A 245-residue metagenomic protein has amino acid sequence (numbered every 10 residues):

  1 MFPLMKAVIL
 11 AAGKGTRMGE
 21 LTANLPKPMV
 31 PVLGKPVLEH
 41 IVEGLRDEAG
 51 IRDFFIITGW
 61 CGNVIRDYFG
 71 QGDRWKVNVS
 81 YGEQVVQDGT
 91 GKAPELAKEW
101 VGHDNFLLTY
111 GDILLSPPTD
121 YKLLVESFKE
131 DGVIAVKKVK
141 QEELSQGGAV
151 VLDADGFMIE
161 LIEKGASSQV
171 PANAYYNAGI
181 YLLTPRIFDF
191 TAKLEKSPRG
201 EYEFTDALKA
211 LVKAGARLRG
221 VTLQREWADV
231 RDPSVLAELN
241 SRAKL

Functional and structural regions predicted by a protein language model:
M1-I9, R17, P31, K35-T109 (+2 more regions): Conserved N-terminal catalytic core of the sugar/cofactor nucleotidyltransferase
F2-A7, A174-L245: Conserved alpha/beta core of the MobA/IspD/sugar-nucleotide pyrophosphorylase nucleotidyltransferase superfamily
G13, D112, K138, D232: Active-site glycine-centered loops adjacent to acidic/histidine catalytic or metal-binding residues that shape
A23-K27: Short alpha-helical oligomerization interface
P28, N78-S80, F157-E160, R217-R219: Conserved beta-strand segments of alpha/beta enzyme cores
M29, V150-L152, G220: A structural signal for short hydrophobic beta-strand segments in well-ordered beta-sheet cores
G82-Q84, A135, K164, V221-L223: Conserved beta-strand termini and adjacent loop/short-helix elements that scaffold enzyme active sites in alpha/beta
S116-P198: Conserved core of the sugar-phosphate nucleotidyltransferase
